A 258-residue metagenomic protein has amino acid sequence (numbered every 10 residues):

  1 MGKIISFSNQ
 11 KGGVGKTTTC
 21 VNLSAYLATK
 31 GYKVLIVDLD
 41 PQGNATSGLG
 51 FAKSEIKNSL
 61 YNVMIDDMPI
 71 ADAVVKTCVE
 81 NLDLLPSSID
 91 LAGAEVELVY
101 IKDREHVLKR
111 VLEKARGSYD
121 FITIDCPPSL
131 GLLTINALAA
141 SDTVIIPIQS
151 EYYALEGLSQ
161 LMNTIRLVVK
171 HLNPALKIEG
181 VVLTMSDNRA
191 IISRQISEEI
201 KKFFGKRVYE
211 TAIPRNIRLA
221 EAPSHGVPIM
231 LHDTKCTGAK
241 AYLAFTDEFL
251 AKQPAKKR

Functional and structural regions predicted by a protein language model:
M1-R258: P-loop NTP-binding core
